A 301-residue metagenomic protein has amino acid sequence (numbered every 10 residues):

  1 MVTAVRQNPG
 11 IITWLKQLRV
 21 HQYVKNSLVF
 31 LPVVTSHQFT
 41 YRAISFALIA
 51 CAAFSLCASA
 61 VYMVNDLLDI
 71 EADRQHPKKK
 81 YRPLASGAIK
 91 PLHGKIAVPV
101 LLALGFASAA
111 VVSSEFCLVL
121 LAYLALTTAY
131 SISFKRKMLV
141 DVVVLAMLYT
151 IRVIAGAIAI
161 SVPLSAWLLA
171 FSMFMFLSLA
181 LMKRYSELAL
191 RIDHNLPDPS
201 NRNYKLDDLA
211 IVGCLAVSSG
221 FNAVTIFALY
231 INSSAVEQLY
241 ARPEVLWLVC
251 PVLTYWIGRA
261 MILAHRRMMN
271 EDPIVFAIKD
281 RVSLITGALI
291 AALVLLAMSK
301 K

Functional and structural regions predicted by a protein language model:
M1-L15, I132, T150-K301: C-terminal membrane-associated helical module and adjoining short loops/tails
M1-R74, G87-P99: Topogenic membrane-insertion module of multi-pass membrane proteins
W14-H21, P83-G94, V111-F116, F134-V142 (+1 more regions): Short, amphipathic, aromatic/basic-enriched membrane-interface segments that mark the entry/exit of transmembrane
F30, V34, A103-A107, A125-A129 (+3 more regions): Alpha-helical transmembrane segments of multipass membrane proteins
R42-A47, S114-L120, M138-V142, P163-L169 (+1 more regions): Short, aromatic-rich membrane-interface segments at the entry and exit of alpha-helical transmembrane domains
C57-A85, F134, V140, L181-A189 (+1 more regions): Acidic (Asp/Glu-rich) catalytic motifs at the cytosolic membrane interface
I70, Q75-L120, A166-L177, G213-G220 (+1 more regions): Multi-pass membrane catalytic core of lipid/isoprenoid biosynthesis enzymes
L121-Y149: Hydrophobic transmembrane helix module of multi-pass membrane transport proteins
